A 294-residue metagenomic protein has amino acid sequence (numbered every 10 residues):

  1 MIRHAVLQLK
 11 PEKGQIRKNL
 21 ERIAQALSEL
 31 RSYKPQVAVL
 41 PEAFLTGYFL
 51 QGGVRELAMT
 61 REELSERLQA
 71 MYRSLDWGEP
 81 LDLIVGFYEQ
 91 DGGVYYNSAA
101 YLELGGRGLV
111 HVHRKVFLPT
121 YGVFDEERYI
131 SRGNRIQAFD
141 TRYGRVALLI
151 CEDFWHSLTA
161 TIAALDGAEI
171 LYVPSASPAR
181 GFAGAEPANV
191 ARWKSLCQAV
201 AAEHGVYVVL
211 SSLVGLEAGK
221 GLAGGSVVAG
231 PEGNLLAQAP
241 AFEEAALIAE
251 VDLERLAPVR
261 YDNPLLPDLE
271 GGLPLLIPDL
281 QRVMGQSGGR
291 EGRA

Functional and structural regions predicted by a protein language model:
M1-V6: Extreme N-terminal starter segment of soluble prokaryotic enzymes
Q8-G14: Short polar catalytic/cofactor-binding loops
I16, Q25-G105, V110-H111, S177-A199 (+1 more regions): Cys-nucleophile CN-hydrolase/nitrilase-fold catalytic domain and related Cys-dependent amidase chemistry that acts on
E21-P35, L158-G167: Short amphipathic alpha-helices and their capping/turn segments at secondary-structure boundaries
E62-L81, C151, W155-A245: CN hydrolase (nitrilase-like) catalytic-core segments centered on the catalytic cysteine and neighboring Lys/Glu
E63, Q90-S195, P258-P267: Active-site catalytic loop in hydrolytic enzyme cores
V85-F87, N97-L102, Q137, S226-V228 (+1 more regions): Short beta-strand scaffold segments in enzyme catalytic cores
Y207, S212-A294: C-terminal beta-strand edge segments of enzyme domains
